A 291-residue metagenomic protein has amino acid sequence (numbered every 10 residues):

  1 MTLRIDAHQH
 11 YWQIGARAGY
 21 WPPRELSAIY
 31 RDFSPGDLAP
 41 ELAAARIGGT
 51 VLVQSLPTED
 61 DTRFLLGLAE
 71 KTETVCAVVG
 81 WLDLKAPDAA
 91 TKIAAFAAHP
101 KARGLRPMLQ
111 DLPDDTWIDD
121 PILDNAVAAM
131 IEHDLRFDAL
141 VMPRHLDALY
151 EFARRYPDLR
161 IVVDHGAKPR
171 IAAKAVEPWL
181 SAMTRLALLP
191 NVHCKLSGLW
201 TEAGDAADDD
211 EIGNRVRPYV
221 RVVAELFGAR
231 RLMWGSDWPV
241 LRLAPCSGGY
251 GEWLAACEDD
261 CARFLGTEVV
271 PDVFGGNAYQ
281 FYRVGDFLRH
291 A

Functional and structural regions predicted by a protein language model:
M1-H133, L186, N214, A255: Mid-domain alpha/beta scaffold segments of enzyme catalytic cores
T2-I5, P23, I29-G49, R221-V222 (+2 more regions): Mid-to-C-terminal alpha-helical segments outside catalytic/metal-binding sites
H10, S55-L56, W81-K85, P107-Q110 (+5 more regions): Active-site beta-loop-alpha junctions enriched in small/polar residues
Q13-I14, E59-T62, D114-D115, R170-I171 (+2 more regions): Short catalytic/ligand-binding loop motif for oxyanion handling, primarily in non-cytosolic enzymes, centered on
L38-E41, D61, K92, A126 (+5 more regions): Alpha-helical packing segments of well-folded alpha/beta enzyme cores
D60-C76, L159-V163, V216-E225, S247-D260: Short, electropositive alpha-helical surface patch
K71-T74, K101, R155-R160, L189 (+2 more regions): Short helix-capping segments at alpha-helix termini
W117-M233, H290: Catalytic pocket-lining loop regions of alpha/beta-barrel enzymes, especially the amidohydrolase/enolase/GH5 lineages
